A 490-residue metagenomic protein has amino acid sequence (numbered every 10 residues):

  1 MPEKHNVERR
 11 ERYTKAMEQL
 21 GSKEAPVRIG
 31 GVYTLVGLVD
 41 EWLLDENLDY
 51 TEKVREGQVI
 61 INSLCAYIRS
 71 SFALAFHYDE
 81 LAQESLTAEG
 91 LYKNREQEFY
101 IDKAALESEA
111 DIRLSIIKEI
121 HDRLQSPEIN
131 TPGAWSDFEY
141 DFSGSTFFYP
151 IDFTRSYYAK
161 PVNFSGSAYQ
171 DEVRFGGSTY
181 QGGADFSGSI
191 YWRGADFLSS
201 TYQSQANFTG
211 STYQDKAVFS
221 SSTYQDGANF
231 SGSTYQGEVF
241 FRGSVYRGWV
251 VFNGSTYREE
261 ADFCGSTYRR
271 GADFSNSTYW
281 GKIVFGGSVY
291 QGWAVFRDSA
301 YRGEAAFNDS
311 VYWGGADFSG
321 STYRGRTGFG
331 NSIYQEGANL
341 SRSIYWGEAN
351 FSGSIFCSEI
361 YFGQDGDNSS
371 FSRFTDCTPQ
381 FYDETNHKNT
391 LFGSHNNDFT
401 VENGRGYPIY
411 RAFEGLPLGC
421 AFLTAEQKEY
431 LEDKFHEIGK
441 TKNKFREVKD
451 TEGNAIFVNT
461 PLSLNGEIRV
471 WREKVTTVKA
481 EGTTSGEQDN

Functional and structural regions predicted by a protein language model:
M1-V7: Transmembrane signal-anchor/signal-peptide helices with a preference for the extracytoplasmic
R10-E18, K23-I29, Y33-V36, E41-Y78 (+3 more regions): N-terminal leader/targeting and pre-domain segments
